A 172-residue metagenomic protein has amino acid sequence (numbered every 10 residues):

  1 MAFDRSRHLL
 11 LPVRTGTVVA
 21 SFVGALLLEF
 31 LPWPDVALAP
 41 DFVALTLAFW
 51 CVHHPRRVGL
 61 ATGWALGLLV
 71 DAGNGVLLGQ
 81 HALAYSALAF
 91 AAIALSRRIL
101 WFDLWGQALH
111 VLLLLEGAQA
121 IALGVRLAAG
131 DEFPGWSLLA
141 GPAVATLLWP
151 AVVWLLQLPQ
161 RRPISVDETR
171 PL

Functional and structural regions predicted by a protein language model:
M1-L172: Terminal, non-globular segments
